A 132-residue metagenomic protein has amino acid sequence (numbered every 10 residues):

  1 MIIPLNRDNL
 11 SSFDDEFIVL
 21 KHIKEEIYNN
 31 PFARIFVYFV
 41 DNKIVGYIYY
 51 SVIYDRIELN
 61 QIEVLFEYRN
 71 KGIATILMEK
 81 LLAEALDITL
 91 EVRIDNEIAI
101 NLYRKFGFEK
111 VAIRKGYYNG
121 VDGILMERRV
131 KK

Functional and structural regions predicted by a protein language model:
M1-E67, M78-K80: Acetyl-CoA-dependent GNAT
N6-N9, A112, M126, V130: N-terminal non-globular leader segments, chiefly Sec-dependent signal peptides
V64, N70-A83, I100-K105: Conserved acetyl-CoA-binding loop-helix of GNAT-fold acetyltransferases
E84-D95: Conserved GNAT acetyl-CoA-binding A-motif
R93-E97, G116-K132: C-terminal "cap" of GNAT-fold acetyltransferases
R104-I113: Conserved acetyl-CoA-binding loop of GNAT-fold acetyltransferases
